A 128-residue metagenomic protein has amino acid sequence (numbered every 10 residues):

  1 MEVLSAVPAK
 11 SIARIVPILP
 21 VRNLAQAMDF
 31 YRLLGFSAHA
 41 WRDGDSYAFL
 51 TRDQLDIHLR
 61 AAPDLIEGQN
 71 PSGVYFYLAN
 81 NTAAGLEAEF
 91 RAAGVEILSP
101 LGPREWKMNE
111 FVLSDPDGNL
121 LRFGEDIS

Functional and structural regions predicted by a protein language model:
M1-M28, V74-F76, D126-S128: N-terminal beta-strand motif that seeds the catalytic metal site of vicinal oxygen chelate
M1-P8, E87-S128: Vicinal oxygen chelate
P8-R14, G44-P63, Q69: C-terminal "cap" of GNAT-fold acetyltransferases
R14-R22, F49-T51, I66-A93, N109-S114: Vicinal oxygen chelate
I18-I57: Core segments of cupin and vicinal oxygen chelate
R42, L65-I66, P103-E105: A short beta-turn/loop motif at secondary-structure boundaries
Q54-D56, P63, T82, D117 (+1 more regions): Short, flexible active-site-adjacent loop segments at beta-strand->alpha-helix junctions, enriched in small/polar
